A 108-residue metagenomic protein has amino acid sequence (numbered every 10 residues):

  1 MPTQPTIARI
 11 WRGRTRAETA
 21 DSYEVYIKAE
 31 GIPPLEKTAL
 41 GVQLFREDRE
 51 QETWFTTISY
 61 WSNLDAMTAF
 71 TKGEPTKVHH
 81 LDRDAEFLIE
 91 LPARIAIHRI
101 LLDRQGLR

Functional and structural regions predicted by a protein language model:
M1-Q4, L107-R108: Basic/polar N-terminal segments that are highly enriched at the extreme N-terminus, encompassing both cleavable
P2, V25, A29-L40, Y60-A96: An amphipathic, aromatic/His-enriched active-site/gating alpha helix that lines ligand/cofactor pockets
I7-G13, Q43-E74: Short, well-ordered beta-strand segments in beta-rich or mixed alpha/beta enzyme and ligand-binding folds
W11, R49, L91-A93, R104-G106: Solvent-exposed, flexible loop/coil residues
R14-V25: Short, surface-exposed ligand-recognition loops at beta-strand->loop->(often short) alpha-helix junctions that present
T19-D21, D65-M67, D103: Residue-level signal for secondary-structure boundary sites
F45, A96-H98: Solvent-exposed beta-strand sheet faces enriched in polar/charged residues
H98-R108: Acidic/histidine-enriched, glycine/proline-rich intrinsically disordered or flexible terminal extensions
